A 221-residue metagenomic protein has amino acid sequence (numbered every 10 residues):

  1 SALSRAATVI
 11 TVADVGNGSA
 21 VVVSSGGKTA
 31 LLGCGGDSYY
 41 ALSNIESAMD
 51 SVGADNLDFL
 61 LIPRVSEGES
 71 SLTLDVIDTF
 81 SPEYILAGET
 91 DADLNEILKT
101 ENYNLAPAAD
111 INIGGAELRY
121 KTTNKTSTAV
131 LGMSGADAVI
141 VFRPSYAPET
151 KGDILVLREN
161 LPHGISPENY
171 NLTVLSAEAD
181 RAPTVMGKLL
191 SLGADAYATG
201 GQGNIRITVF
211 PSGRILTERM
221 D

Functional and structural regions predicted by a protein language model:
S1-D221: Non-globular, low-confidence helical/coil segments that flank catalytic cores
